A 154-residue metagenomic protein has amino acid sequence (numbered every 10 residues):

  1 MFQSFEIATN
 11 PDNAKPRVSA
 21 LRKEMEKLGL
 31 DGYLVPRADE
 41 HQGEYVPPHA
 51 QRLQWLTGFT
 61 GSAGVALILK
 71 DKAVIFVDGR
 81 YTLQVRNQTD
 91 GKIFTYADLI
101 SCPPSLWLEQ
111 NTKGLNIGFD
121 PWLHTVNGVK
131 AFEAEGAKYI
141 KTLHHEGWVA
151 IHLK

Functional and structural regions predicted by a protein language model:
M1-K154: Terminal domain-start leader segments
